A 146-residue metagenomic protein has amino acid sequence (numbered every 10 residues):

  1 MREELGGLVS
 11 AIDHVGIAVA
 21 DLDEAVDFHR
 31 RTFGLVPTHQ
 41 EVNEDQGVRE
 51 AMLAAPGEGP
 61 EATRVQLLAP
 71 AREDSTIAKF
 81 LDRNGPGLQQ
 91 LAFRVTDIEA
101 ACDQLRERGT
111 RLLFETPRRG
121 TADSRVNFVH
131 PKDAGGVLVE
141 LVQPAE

Functional and structural regions predicted by a protein language model:
M1-L8, A51-M52, P60, F93 (+1 more regions): Vicinal oxygen chelate
M1-V26, P86-F93, P144-E146: N-terminal beta-strand motif that seeds the catalytic metal site of vicinal oxygen chelate
L22, I98-E99: DNA replication sliding-clamp ring fold and its partner-interaction surfaces
A25-R30, L53, L105: Conserved active-site tyrosine of GNAT-family acetyltransferases
R31-F33, N84, R108: Residues at alpha-helix termini
G34-V42, T110-P117: Short secondary-structure junctions
L35-D82, A122-A145: Conserved short beta-strand elements that form part of the metal-binding/catalytic scaffold of enzyme active sites
P70-I77, R83-Q90, V95, L105: Charged surface patches that recognize polyanionic ligands
